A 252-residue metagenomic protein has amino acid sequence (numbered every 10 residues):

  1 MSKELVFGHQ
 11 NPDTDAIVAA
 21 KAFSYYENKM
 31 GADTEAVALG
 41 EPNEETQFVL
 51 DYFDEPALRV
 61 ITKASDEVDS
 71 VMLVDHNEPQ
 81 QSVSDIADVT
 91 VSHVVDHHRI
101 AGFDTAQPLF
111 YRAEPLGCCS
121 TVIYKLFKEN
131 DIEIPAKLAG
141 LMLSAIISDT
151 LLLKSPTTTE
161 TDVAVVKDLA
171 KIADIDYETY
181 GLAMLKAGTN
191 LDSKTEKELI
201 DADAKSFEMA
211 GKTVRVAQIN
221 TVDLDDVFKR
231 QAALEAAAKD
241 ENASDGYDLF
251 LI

Functional and structural regions predicted by a protein language model:
M1-I252: Replace "Mg2+/Mn2+-dependent" with "divalent metal-dependent
